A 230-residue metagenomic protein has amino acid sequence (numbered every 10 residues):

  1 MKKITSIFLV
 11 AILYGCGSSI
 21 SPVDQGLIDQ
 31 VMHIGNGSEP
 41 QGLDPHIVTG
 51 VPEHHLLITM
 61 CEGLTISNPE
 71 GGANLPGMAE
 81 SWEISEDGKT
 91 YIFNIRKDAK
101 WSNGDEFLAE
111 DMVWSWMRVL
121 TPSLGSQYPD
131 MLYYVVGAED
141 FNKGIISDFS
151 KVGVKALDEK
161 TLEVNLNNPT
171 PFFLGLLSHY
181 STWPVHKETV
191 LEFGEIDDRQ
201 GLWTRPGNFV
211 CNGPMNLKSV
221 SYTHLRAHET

Functional and structural regions predicted by a protein language model:
K2-F8: Sec-dependent signal peptide recognition, specifically the positively charged N-region followed immediately by
Y14-G15: C-terminal motif of bacterial Sec signal peptides marking the signal peptidase cleavage site
S19-Q30: Short, low-complexity, disordered segments immediately C-terminal to signal peptides in bacterial exported proteins
D29-G37, T90-I92, L162-E163, G213: Short, well-ordered beta-strand elements
G35-E86, V210: N-terminal lobe/hinge region of extracytoplasmic solute-binding protein
N68-P69, P169-R226: Gly/Pro-rich hinge or "lid" segments in bacterial periplasmic/extracellular proteins
S81-Y128, E163: Aromatic- and charge-enriched surface segment that lines or borders ligand/interaction sites
N94, L124-E192: Surface-exposed binding/hinge segments that line and control ligand-binding clefts or catalytic entry sites
